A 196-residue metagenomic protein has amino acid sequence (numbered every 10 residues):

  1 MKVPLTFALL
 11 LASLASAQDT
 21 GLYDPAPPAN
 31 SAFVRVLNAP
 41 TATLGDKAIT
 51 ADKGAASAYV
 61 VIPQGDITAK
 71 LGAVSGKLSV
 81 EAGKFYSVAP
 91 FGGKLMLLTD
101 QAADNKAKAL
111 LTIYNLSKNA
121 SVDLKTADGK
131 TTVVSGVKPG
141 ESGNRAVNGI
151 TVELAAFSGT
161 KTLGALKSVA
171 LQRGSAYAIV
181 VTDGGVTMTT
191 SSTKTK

Functional and structural regions predicted by a protein language model:
M1-A8: Sec-dependent signal peptide recognition, specifically the positively charged N-region followed immediately by
A8-A17: Hydrophobic h-region of N-terminal signal peptides that target proteins for export in Gram-negative bacteria
Q18-K196: Intrinsically disordered, low-complexity polar regions and short flexible loop motifs
